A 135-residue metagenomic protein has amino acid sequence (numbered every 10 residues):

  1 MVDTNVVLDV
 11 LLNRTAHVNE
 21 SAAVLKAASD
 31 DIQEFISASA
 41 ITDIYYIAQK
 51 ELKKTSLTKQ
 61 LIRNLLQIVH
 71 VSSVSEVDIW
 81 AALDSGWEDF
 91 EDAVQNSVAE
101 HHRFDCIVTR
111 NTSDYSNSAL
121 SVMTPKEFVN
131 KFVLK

Functional and structural regions predicted by a protein language model:
M1-I36, K50-S56, N117, K126-K135: Short, well-structured N-terminal submotif of metal-dependent ribonuclease cores
D3, D9, D43, D78 (+3 more regions): Acidic side chains
N5, A16, S39, W87-E88 (+1 more regions): Residue-level recognition of hydrophobic positions within alpha-helical transmembrane segments
V6, A40, S75, T112-S113 (+1 more regions): Short, flexible active-site-adjacent loop segments at beta-strand->alpha-helix junctions, enriched in small/polar
E20-F35, S39-D89, A93, S97: PIN-domain endoribonuclease scaffold, especially VapC-family toxins
I68, H101-K135: Acidic, PIN/NYN-like endoribonuclease modules and their adjacent C-terminal/linker elements
